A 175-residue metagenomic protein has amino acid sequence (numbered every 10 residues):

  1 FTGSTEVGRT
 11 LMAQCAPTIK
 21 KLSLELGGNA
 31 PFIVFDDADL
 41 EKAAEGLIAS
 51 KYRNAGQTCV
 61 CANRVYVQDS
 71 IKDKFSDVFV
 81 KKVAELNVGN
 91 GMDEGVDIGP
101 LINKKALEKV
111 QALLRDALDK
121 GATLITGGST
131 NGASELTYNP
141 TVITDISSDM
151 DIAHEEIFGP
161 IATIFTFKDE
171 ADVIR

Functional and structural regions predicted by a protein language model:
S4-S147, D169-R175: ALDH superfamily catalytic-core signature
L136, E156-I157: A structural signal for short secondary-structure junctions
A153: Short, solvent-exposed loop/beta-turn-alpha elements that line the ligand-binding surface or hinge of extracytoplasmic
P160: Glycine-rich nucleotide-phosphate-binding loops and adjacent flexible coil segments
T163-F165: Active-site donor-binding acidic/aromatic loop of nucleotide-activated sugar and phosphosugar transferases involved
